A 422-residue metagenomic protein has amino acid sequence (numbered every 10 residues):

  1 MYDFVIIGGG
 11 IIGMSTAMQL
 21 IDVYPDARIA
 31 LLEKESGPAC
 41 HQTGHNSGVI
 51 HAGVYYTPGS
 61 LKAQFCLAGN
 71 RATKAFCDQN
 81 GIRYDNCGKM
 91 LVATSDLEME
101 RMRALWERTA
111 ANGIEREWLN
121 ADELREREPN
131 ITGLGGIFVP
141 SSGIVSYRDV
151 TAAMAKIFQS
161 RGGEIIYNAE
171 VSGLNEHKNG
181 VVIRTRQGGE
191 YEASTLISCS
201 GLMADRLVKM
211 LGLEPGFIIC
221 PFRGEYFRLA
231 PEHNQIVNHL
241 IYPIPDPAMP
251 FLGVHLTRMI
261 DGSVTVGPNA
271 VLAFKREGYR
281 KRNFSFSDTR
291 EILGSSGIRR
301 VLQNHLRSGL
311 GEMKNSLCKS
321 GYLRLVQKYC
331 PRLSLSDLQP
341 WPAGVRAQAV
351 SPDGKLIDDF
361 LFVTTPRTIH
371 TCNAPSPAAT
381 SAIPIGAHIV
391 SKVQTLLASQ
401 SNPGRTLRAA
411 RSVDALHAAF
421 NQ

Functional and structural regions predicted by a protein language model:
M1-I12, A30: Beta1/beta-strand and adjacent pyrophosphate-binding region of the FAD-binding site in flavoprotein oxidoreductases
I12, G37, M203: Conserved Rossmann-like nucleotide-cofactor binding loop
S15, L174-F284: Flavin-dependent oxidoreductases
I21-G44: Glycine-rich FAD pyrophosphate-binding loop
G48-E123, G133, G253-V254, K275 (+1 more regions): Dinucleotide-binding Rossmann-like beta1-alpha1 core, especially the glycine-rich loop that anchors the ADP
T57-A68, V92-R101, I137-I157, I166 (+2 more regions): Short beta-strand to alpha-helix junction loop
I137-T195, M203-R206, I383-Q394: Helical element adjacent to the flavin cofactor pocket in flavoenzyme catalytic cores
S296-S401: C-terminal catalytic lobe of FAD-dependent flavoproteins
